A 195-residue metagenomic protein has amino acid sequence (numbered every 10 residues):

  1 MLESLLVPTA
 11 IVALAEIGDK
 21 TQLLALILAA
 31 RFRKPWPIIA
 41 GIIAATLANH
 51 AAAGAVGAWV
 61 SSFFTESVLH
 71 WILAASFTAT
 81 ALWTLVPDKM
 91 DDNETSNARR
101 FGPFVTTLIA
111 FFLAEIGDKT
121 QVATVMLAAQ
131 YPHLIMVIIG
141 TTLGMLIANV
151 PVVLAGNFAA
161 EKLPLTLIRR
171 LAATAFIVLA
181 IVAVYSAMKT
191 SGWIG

Functional and structural regions predicted by a protein language model:
M1-I17, W36, D92-A114, I135-I139 (+3 more regions): Small-residue-enriched transmembrane helix starts and helix-helix packing motifs in multi-pass inner-membrane proteins
L2-F64, A123-G144, P151: Juxtamembrane transmembrane-helix termini in multi-pass membrane transport proteins
E3, R33-N97, G102, L154-P164 (+2 more regions): Membrane helix-loop-helix hairpins that form the core translocation module of multi-pass transporters
A13, I17, L47-A48, L82 (+4 more regions): Hydrophobic/aromatic residues within the transmembrane alpha-helices of Major Facilitator Superfamily
Q22-L23, L69, Q121, I168: Short functional linear motifs
A55-E66, K119-L127, K162, A187-G195: Membrane-interface helix termini and inter-helical loops of multi-pass transporters
V86-D92, K119-A123, I135-I138: Short, structured loop/turn "capping" segments at alpha-beta junctions
P132, I139-W193: Hydrophobic secondary-structure block in the mid-to-C-terminal portion of proteins
